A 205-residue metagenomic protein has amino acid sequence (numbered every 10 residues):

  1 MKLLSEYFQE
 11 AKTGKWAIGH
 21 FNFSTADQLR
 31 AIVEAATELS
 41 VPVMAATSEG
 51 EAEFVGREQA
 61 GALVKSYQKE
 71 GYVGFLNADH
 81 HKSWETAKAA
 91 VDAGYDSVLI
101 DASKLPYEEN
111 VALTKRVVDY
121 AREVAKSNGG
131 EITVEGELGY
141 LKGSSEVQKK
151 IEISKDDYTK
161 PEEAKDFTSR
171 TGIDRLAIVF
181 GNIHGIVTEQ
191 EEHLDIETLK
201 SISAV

Functional and structural regions predicted by a protein language model:
M1: Conserved, charge-rich beta-strand/loop surface module that forms ligand/interface-binding patches within domains
L4-T13, S24-G50, E58-F75, H81-V205: Alpha/beta enzyme core
K15-A17: Terminal or standalone catalytic/regulatory effector modules within metabolic enzymes and repeat proteins
V55: Metal-cofactor-binding active-site regions of metalloenzymes
